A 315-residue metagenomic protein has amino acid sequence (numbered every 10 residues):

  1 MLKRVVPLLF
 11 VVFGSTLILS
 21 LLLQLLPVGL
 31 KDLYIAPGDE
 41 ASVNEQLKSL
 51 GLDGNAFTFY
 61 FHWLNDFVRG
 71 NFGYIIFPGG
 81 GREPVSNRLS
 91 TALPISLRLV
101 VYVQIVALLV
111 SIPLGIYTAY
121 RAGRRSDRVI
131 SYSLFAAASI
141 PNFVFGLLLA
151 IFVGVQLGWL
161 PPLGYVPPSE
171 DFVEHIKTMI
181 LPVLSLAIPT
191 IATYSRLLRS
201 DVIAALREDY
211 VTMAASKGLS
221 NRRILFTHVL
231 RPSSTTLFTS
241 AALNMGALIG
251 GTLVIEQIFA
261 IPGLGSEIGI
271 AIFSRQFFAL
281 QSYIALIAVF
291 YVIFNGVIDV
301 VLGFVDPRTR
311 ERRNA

Functional and structural regions predicted by a protein language model:
L2-L8: N-terminal signal-anchor/signal peptide hydrophobic helix marking the start of the first transmembrane segment
V11-F61, L157-T178: Hydrophobic alpha-helical transmembrane segments of membrane transport/permease proteins and related membrane-embedded
V12, L89, L93-S126, N142 (+1 more regions): Alpha-helical transmembrane segments of integral membrane proteins, especially multi-pass inner/plasma-membrane
F13-I18, A56, Y60, V101-I105 (+3 more regions): Hydrophobic alpha-helical transmembrane segments of multi-pass integral membrane proteins
I18-L26, G51-G54, N65, S133-P161 (+1 more regions): Membrane-water interface segments at the C-terminal ends of transmembrane alpha-helices in multi-pass inner-membrane
S20, Q24-L25, I76-G79, V103-F135 (+2 more regions): Transmembrane-helix boundary motif in ABC transporter permease subunits
D53-I112: An internal, D/E-rich "acidic patch" concept
F152-Y165, E256-G265: Peri-membrane helix termini and adjoining interfacial loops of integral membrane proteins
